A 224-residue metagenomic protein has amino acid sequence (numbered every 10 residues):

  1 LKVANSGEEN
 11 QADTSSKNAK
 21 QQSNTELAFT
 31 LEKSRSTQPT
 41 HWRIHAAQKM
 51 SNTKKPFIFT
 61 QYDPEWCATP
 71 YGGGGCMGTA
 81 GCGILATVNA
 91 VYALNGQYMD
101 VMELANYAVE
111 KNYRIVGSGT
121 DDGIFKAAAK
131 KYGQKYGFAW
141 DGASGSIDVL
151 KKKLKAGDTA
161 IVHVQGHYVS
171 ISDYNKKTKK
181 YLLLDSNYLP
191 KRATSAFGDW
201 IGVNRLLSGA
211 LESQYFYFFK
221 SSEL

Functional and structural regions predicted by a protein language model:
L1-I115: Active-site-adjacent structural segments surrounding the nucleophilic cysteine of cysteine proteases and isopeptidases
G7, Y92-L224: Conserved active-site-adjacent core of cysteine acyl-enzyme catalytic domains
